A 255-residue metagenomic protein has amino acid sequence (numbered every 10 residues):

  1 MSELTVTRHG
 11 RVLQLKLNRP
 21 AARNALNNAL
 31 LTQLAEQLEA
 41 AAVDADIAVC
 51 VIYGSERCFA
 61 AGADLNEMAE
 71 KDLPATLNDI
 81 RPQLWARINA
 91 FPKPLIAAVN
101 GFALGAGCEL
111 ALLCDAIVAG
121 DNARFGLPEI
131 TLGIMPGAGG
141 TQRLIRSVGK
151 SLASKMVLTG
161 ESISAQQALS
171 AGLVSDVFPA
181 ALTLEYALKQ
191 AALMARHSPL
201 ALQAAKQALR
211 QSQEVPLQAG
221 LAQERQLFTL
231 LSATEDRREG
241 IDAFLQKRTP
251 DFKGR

Functional and structural regions predicted by a protein language model:
M1-S55, A86, A233: Conserved CoA-thioester-binding segment of acyl-CoA-metabolizing enzymes
L15, R19, L34, I52 (+6 more regions): Terminal peptide-recognition signature
P20-R23, E56-R57, G62-L65, F102 (+3 more regions): A short, glycine- and basic residue-enriched loop/turn that sits immediately adjacent to a domain's principal
T32, G54-R87, A103, G133 (+1 more regions): Glycine- (often His-adjacent) and acidic-residue-rich active-site loop that binds/positions the CoA thioester
A86-L202, T229-T234, E239-D242, R248: Crotonase-fold acyl-CoA enzyme core
T249-R255: Short C-terminal tail/terminal secondary-structure segment of NAD(P)H-dependent dehydrogenase/reductase domains
